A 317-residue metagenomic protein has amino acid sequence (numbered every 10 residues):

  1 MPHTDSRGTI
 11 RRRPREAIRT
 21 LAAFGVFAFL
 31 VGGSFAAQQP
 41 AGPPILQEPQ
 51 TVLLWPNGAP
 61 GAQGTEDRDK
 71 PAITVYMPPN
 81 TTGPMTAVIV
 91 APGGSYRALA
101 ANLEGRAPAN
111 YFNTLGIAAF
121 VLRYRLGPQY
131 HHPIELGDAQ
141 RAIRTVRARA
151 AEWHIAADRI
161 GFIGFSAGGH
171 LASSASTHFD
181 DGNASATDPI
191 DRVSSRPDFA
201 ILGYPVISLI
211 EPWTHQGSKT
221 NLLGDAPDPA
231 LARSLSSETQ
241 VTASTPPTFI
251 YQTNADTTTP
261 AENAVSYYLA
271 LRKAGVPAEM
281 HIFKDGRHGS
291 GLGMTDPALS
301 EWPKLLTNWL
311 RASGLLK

Functional and structural regions predicted by a protein language model:
L21-G33: Bacterial N-terminal signal peptides
Q39-G83: N-terminal cap/lid segment of alpha/beta-hydrolase-fold proteins
Y76, Y251, A261, V265-K317: C-terminal catalytic histidine-bearing segment of alpha/beta-hydrolase fold enzymes
P84-G93: Short beta-strand element of the alpha/beta-hydrolase
P92-R97, N254: Active-site glycine-rich loops that stabilize anionic/oxyanionic intermediates across multiple enzyme folds
A100-N102, R106-P108, L122-A157, G293-E301: Catalytic nucleophile-loop/oxyanion-hole region of alpha/beta-hydrolase and closely related hydrolase-like folds
R141-S218, A232-R233, S237: Primarily recognizes the serine-hydrolase "nucleophile elbow" in alpha/beta-hydrolase and SGNH/GDSL folds
I250-Q252, D256: Short beta-strand/loop motif that positions the catalytic acidic residue of the alpha/beta-hydrolase fold
